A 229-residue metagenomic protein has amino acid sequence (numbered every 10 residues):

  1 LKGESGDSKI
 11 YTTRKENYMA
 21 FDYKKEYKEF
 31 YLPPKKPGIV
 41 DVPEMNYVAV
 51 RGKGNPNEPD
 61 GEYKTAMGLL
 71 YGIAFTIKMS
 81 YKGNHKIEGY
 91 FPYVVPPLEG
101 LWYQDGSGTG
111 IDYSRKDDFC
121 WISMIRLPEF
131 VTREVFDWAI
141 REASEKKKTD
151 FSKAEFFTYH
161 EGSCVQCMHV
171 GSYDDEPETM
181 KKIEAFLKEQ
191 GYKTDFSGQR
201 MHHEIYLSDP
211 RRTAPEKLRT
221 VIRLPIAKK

Functional and structural regions predicted by a protein language model:
L1-Y18: Short, Lys/Arg-enriched N-terminal segments with co-localized hydrophobic residues within the first ~10-30 amino acids
R14, Y18-K229: A solvent-exposed interaction/effector surface
